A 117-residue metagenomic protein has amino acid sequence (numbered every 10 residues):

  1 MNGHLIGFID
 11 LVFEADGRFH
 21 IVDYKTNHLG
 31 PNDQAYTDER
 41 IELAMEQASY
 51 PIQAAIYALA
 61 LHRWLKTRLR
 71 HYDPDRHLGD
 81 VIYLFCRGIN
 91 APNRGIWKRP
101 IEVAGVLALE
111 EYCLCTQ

Functional and structural regions predicted by a protein language model:
M1-Q117: Structural signature of nuclease core domains in nucleic-acid processing machines
